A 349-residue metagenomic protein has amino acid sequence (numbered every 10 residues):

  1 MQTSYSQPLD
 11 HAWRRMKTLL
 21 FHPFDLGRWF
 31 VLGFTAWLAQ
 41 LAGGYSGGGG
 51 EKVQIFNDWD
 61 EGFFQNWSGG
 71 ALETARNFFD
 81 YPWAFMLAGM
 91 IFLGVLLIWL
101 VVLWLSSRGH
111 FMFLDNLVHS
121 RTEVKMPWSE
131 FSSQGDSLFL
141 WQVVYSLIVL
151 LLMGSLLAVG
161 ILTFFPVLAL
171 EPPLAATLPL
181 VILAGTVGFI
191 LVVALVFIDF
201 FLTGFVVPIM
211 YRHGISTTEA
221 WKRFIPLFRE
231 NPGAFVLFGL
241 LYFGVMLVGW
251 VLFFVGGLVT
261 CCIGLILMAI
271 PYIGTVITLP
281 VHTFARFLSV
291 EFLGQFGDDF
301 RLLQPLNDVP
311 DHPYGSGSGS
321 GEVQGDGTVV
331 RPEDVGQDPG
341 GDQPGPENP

Functional and structural regions predicted by a protein language model:
Q2-Q7, H11-G43, G49-G69, G109 (+3 more regions): Juxtamembrane transition segments at transmembrane-helix termini in multipass membrane proteins
L9, V124, W128, S132 (+8 more regions): Alpha-helical membrane-protein architecture signal
T18-H22, N77-F85, W128-S133, L174-V181 (+2 more regions): Helix-boundary and loop/linker segments of multi-pass membrane transporters
L41, L96-R108, M112, L151: Mid-bilayer segments of alpha-helical transmembrane spans in multi-pass integral membrane proteins that mediate
E51-I91, S155-F189: Long, highly hydrophobic alpha-helical transmembrane signal-anchor segments
W83-I91, V95, E123-L151, A176-V192: Alpha-helical membrane-spanning segments of integral membrane proteins, especially the hydrophobic core of TM bundles
W104-S133: Hydrophobic transmembrane alpha-helix segments characteristic of membrane transport and insertion machinery
S137, W141-P172, D298, P305-L306: Alpha-helical transmembrane segments of multi-pass integral membrane proteins, characterized by long hydrophobic
